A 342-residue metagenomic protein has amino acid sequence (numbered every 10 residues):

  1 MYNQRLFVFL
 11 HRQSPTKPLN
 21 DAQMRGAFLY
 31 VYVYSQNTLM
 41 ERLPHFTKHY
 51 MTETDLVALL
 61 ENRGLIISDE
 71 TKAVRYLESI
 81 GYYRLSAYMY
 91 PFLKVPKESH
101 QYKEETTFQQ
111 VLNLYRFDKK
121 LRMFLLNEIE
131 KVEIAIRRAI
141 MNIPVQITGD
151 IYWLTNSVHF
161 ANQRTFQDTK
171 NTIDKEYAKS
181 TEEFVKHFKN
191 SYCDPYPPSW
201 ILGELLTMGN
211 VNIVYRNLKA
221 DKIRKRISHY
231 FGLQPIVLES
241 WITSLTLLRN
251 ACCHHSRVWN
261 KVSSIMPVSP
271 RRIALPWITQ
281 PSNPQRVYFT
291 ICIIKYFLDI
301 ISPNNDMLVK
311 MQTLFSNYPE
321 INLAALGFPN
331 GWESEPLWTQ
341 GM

Functional and structural regions predicted by a protein language model:
Y2-L247, W259-M342: Extended intrinsically disordered or low-complexity regions, especially N/C-terminal cytosolic tails and loops, rather
H255: Acidic/aromatic/glycine-rich contiguous surface patches that form carbohydrate-binding/processing clefts and analogous
